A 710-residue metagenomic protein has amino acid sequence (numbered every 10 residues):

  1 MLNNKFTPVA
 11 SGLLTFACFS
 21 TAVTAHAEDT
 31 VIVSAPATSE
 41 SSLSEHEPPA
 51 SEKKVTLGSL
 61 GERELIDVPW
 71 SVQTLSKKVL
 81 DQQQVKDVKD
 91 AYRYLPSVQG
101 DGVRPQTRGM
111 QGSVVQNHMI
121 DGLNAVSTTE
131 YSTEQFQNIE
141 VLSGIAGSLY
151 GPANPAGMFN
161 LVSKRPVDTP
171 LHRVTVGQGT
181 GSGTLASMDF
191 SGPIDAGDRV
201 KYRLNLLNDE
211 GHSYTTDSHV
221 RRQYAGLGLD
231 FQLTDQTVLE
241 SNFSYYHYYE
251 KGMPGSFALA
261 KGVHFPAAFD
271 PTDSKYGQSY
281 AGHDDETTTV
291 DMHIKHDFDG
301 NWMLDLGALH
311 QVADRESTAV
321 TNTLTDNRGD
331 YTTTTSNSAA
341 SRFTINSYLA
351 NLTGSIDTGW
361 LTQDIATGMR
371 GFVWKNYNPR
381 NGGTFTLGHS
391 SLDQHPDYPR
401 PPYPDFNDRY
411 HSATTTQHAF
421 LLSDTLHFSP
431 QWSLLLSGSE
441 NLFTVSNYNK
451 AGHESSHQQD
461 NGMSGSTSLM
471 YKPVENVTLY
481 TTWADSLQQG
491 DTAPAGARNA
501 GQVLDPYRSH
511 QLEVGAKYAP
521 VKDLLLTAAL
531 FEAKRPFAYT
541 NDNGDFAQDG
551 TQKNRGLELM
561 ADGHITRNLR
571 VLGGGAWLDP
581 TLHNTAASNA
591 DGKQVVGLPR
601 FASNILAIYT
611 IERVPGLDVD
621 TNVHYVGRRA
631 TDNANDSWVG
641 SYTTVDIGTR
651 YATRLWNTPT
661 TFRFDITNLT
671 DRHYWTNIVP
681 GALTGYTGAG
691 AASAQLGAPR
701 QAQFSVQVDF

Functional and structural regions predicted by a protein language model:
D29-P170, V174, V514: Acidic, small-polar-rich N-terminal luminal/periplasmic segments of exported/outer-membrane proteins
Q135-Q137, S148-A225, L233-T237, T288 (+1 more regions): Outer-membrane beta-barrel translocator/receptor signature
D209-S213, G226-Q232, Q236-D297, V312-F343 (+3 more regions): Acidic/polar loop-and-plug regions of large Gram-negative outer-membrane beta-barrel proteins
Q232-T234, F343-I345, T362-W374, H411-R535 (+3 more regions): Structural signature of Gram-negative outer-membrane beta-barrels, strongest in the C-terminal barrel of TonB-dependent
Y249-K261, V373-Y377, T444, M470-E513 (+5 more regions): Surface-exposed extracellular loop regions of Gram-negative outer-membrane beta-barrel proteins, predominantly
H293-L309, A313-A319, K472, L479-Y480 (+2 more regions): Membrane-embedded beta-barrel scaffold of Gram-negative outer-membrane proteins
Q431, A529-K534, A547-N633, Q707-D709: Gram-negative outer-membrane beta-barrel transporters
V571, H624-A630, A652-F710: C-terminal beta-signal and adjacent terminal beta-strands/loops of Gram-negative outer-membrane beta-barrel proteins
